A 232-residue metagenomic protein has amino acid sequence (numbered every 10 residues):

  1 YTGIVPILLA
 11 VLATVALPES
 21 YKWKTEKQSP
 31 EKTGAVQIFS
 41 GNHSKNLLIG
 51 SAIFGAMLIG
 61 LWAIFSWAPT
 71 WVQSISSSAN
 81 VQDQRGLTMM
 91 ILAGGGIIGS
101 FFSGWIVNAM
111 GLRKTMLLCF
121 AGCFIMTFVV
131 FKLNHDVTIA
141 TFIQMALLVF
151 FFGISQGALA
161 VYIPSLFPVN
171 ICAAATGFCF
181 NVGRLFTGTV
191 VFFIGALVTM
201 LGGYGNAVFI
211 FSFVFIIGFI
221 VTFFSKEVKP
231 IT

Functional and structural regions predicted by a protein language model:
A13-A16, S212-T232: Multi-pass alpha-helical transporter architecture, strongest for 12-TM Major Facilitator/SLC carriers used
V15-V36, T232: Flexible cytoplasmic inter-helical loops of multi-pass small-molecule transporters
S44-I97, V191: Extracytoplasmic gate region of multi-pass secondary transporters
V72-Q73, I106-V107, I194-G202: Interfacial helix-cap and linker-helix signal at transmembrane-aqueous boundaries of multi-pass secondary transporters
G99-G111: Helix-to-loop junctions at the C-terminal end of transmembrane segments in multipass secondary transporters
N108-F120: Cytoplasmic membrane-interface "Motif A"-like loop-to-helix N-cap segments of 12-TM Major Facilitator Superfamily
A121-H135: C-terminal ends and interior cores of transmembrane alpha-helices in multi-pass membrane transporters/permeases
V169-M200: A late C-terminal transmembrane helix in Major Facilitator Superfamily
